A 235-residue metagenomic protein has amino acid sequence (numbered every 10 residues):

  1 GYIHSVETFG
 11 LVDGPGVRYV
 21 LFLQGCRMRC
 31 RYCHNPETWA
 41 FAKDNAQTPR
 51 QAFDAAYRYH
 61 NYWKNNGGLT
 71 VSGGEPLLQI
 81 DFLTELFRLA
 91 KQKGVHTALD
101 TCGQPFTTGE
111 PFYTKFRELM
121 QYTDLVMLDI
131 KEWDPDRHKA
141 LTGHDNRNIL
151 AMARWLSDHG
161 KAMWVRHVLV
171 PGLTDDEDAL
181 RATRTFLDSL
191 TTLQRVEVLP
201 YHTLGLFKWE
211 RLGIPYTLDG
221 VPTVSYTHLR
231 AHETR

Functional and structural regions predicted by a protein language model:
G1-Y2: N-terminal amphipathic/basic leader segments beginning at the initiator methionine
S5-E7, L11-Q47: Canonical Radical SAM [4Fe-4S] cluster-binding loop centered on the CxxxCxxC motif and its immediate flanking residues
P36-L69: Conserved alpha-helical substructure of the radical SAM core
Y57-N61, N65-G68, L77-L199, L204: Conserved AdoMet/S-adenosylmethionine-binding subsite of the radical SAM
T203-R211: Class I S-adenosyl-L-methionine
E210-D219: Short glycine/proline- and charge-enriched loop/turn segments that cap or connect secondary-structure elements
T227-T234: Conserved small/polar residues in nucleotide/adenosyl-binding loops
